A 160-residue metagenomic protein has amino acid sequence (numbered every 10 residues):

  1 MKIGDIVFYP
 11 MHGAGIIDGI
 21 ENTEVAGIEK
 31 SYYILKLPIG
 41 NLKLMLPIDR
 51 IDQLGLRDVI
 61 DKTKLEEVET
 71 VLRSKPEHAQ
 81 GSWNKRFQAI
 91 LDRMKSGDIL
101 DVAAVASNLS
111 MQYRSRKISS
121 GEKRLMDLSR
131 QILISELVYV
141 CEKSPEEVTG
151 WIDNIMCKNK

Functional and structural regions predicted by a protein language model:
M1-L54: A positional/architectural concept
D49, Q53-K160: Charge/polar-rich, low-complexity and marginally structured segments
